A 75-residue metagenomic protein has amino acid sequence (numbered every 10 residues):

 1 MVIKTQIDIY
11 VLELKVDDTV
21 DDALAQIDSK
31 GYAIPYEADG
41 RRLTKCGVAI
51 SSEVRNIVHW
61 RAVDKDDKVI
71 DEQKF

Functional and structural regions predicted by a protein language model:
M1-V16, K30: Conserved catalytic cores of phosphodiester-cleaving nucleases, focusing on short active-site segments
I7, Q26-G31, G40-R42: Short amphipathic alpha-helical surface micro-motifs
Y10, D18-D22, E53-I57: Flexible loop/turn segments at secondary-structure boundaries
L12-L14, L24, L43: Generic detector of leucine side chains in alpha-helical contexts
V16-A33: Mg2+/Mn2+-dependent nuclease catalytic core
P35, D39-F75: Domain-level recognition of nuclease-like catalytic cores that cleave nucleotide substrates
